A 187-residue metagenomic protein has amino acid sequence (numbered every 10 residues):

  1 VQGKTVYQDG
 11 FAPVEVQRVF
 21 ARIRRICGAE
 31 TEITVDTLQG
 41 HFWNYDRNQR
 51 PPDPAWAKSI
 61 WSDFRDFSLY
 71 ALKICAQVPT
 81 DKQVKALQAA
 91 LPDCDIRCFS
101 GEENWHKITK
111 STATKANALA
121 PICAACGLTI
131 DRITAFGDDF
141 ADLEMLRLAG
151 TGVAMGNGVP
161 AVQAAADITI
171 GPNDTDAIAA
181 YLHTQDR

Functional and structural regions predicted by a protein language model:
V1-Q17, I23: Glycine/small-residue-rich loop that forms an oxyanion/phosphate-binding "nest" at active or ligand-binding sites
V1-Q2, W105-K107, V162: A short acidic, helix-capping loop that chelates divalent metal ions and anchors anionic groups
K4-Y7, Q49-P51, T114-K115, T184-R187: Short, surface-exposed amphipathic charged segments that create phosphate/polyanion-binding patches used for binding
V14, T114, N173: Conserved active-site and cofactor/substrate-binding residues in soluble primary-metabolism enzymes
R18, R22-F136, F140-M145, N157: Conserved acidic, metal-coordinating active-site core of Asp-based, Mg2+-dependent phosphoryl-transfer enzymes
L148, V153-R187: Asp-based, Mg2+/Mn2+-dependent phosphohydrolase catalytic module
